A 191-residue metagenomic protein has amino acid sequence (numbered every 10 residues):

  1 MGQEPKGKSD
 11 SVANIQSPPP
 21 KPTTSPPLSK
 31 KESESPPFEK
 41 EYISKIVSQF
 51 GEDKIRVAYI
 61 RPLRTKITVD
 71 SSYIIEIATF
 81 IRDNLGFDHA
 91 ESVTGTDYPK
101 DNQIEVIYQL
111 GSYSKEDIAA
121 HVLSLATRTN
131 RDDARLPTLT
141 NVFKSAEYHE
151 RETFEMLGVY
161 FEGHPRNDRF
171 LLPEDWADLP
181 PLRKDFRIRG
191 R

Functional and structural regions predicted by a protein language model:
M1-R191: Conserved helix-adjacent loop modules within structured domains
